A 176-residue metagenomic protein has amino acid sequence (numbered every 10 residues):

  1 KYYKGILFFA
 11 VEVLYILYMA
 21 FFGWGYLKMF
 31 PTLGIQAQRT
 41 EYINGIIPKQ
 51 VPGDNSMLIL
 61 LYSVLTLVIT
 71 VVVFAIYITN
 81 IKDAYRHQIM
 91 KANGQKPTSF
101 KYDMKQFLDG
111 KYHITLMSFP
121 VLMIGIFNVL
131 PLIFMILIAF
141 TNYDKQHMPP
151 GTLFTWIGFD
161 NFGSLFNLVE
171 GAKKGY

Functional and structural regions predicted by a protein language model:
K1, F9-A10, W24-Y26, G158 (+1 more regions): Extended hydrophobic/aromatic-rich secondary-structure runs
K1-Y2, V169: Short loop-to-helix capping motifs
Y2-G5, A10-Y18, P48-F140: N-terminal signal-anchor/first transmembrane alpha helix
Y15-I35: Juxtamembrane "helix exit" motif at the C-terminal ends of alpha-helical transmembrane segments in multi-pass membrane
Y26, F30, T40-I59: Generic N-terminal initiation segments characterized by hydrophobic and/or small/turn-forming residues
F30-G45, A84, F127-Y176: Short membrane-interfacial helix/loop motifs at transmembrane-helix boundaries
